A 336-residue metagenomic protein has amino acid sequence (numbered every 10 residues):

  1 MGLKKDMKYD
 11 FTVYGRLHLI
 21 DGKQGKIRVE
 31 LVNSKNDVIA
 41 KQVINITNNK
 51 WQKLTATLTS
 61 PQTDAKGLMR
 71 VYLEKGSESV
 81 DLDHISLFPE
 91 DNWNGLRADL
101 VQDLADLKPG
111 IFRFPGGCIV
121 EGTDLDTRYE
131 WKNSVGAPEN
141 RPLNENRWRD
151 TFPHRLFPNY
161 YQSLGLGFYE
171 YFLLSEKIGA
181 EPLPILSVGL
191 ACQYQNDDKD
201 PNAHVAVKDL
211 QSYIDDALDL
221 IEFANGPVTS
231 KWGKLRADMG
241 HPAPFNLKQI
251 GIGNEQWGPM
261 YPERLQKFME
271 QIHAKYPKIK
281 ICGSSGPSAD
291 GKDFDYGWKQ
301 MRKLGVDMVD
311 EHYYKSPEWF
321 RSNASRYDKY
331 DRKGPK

Functional and structural regions predicted by a protein language model:
M1-G25, Q52-T59, I85: Extra-cytoplasmic beta-strand recognition segments
V13, K108, S175, L220 (+2 more regions): Conserved, mostly hydrophobic/aromatic
I20-N33, K66-M69: Beta-strand acidic-aromatic groove motif in beta-rich domains, primarily in extracellular
S34-D64: Extracellular carbohydrate recognition and processing domains and analogous Trp-centered ligand-binding platforms
T59-Q162, F172-E181: An acidic-aromatic substrate-binding cleft motif
S60, G67-S79, R236, P259-K336: Noncatalytic carbohydrate-binding groove/subsite architecture in carbohydrate-active enzymes
Y72-K75, P89, P115-C118, I185-Q193 (+2 more regions): Active-site groove signature of glycoside hydrolases
V120-L166, Q195-E222, G226-G251: Aromatic- and acidic-residue-enriched carbohydrate-binding clefts of CAZyme catalytic domains
